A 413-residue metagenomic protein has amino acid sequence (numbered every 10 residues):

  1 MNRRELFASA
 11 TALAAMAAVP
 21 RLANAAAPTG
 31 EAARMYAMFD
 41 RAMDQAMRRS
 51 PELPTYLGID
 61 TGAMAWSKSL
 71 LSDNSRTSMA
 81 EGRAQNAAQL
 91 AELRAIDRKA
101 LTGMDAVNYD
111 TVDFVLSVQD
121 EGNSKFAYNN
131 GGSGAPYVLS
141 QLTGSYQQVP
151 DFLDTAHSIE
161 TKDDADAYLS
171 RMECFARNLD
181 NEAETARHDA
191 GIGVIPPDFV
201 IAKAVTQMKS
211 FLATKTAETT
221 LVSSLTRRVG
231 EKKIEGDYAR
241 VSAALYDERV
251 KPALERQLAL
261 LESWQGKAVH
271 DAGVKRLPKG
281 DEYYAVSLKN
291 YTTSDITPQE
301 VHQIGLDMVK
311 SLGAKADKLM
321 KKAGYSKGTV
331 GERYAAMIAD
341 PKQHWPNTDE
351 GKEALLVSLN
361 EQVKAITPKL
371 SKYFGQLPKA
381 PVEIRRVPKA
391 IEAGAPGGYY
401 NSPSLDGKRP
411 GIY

Functional and structural regions predicted by a protein language model:
E5-A25: N-terminal export signals
F7, A25-Y413: N-terminal maturation segment of proteins
